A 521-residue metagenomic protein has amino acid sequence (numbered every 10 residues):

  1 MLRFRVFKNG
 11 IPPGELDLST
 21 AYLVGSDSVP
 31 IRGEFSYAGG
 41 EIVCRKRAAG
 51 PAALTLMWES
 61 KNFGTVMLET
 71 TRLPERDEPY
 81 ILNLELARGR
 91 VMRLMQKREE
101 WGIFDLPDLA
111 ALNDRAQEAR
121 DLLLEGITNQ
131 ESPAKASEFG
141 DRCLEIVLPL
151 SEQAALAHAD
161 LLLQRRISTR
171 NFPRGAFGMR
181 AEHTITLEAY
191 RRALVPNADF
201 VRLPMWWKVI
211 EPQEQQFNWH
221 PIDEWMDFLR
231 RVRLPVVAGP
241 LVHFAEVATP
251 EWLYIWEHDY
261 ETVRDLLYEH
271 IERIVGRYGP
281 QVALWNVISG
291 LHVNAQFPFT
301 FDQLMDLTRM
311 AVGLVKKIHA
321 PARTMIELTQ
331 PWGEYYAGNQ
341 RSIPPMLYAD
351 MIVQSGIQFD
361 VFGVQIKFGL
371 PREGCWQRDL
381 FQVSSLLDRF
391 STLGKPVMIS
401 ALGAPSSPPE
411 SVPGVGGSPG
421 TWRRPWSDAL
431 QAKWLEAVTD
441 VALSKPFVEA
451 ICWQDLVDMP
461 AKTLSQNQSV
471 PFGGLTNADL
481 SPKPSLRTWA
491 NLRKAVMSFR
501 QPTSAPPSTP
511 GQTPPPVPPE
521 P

Functional and structural regions predicted by a protein language model:
M1-F4, K8-L18, Y22, T55-D121: Amphipathic, heptad-repeat alpha-helical segments
S36-V43, A49-G50, L109-V147: Amphipathic, non-membrane alpha-helical rod segments
A157-W206: An acidic-aromatic substrate-binding cleft motif
P173-E182, V287, T308-I343, K395-P408 (+1 more regions): Aromatic-lined carbohydrate-recognition surfaces of secreted/lumenal glycan-active proteins
E182-V195, R264-I274, N339-I352, L430-V441: Short, acidic/polar
P196, F200-Q213, D223-G333, P409-E410: Substrate-binding cleft and catalytic face of glycoside hydrolase catalytic domains, especially the flexible beta-alpha
R277, N286, L291, Q296-M310 (+5 more regions): Aromatic-rich peripheral "rim/lid" segments of glycoside hydrolase catalytic domains that contact and position glycan
Q330-G363, E410-V415, M459-L464: Substrate-binding cleft/loops of secretory-pathway carbohydrate-active enzymes
